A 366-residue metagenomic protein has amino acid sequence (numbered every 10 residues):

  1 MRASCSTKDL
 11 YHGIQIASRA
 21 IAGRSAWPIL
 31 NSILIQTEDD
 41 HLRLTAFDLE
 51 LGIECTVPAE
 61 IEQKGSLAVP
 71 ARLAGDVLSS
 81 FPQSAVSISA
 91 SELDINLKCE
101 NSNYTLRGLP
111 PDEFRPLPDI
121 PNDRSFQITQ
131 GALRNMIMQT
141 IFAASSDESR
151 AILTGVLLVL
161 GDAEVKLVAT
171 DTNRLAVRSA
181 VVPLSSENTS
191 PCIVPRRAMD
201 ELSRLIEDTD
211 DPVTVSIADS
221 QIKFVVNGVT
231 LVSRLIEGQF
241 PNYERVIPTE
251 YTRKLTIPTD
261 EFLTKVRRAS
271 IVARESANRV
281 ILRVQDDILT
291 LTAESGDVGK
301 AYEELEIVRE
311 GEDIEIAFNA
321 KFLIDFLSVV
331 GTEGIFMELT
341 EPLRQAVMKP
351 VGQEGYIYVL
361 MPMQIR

Functional and structural regions predicted by a protein language model:
M1-R366: Structural preference for solvent-exposed beta-strand-turn elements and adjacent flexible terminal/loop segments within
